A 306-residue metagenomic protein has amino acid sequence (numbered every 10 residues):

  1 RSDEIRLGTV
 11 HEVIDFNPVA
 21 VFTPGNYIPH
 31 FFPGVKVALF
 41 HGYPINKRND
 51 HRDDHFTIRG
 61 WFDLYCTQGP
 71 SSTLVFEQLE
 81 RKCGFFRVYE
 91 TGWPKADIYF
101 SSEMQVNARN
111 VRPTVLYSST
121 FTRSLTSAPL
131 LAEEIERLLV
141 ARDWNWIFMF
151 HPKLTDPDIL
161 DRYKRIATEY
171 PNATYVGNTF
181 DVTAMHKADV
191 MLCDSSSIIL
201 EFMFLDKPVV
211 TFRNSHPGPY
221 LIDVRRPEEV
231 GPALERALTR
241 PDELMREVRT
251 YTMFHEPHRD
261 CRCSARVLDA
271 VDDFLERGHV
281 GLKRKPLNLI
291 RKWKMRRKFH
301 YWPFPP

Functional and structural regions predicted by a protein language model:
R1-S101: Active-site and donor-binding regions of nucleotide-sugar-utilizing enzymes
E4-V10, A173-N178, L221-R236: Short acidic-hydrophobic, aromatic-tinged amphipathic segments that line or gate anion-handling sites
G8-I14, D156-M203: Donor nucleotide-activated moiety binding/catalytic core segment of transferases that use nucleotide-activated donors
F22, V37-A38, L64-C66, Y89-T91 (+5 more regions): Hydrophobic/aromatic beta-strand patches that form the interior of the parallel beta-sheet core in alpha/beta enzyme
N26-F40, N178-L221: A donor-sugar binding/catalytic signature common to diverse glycosyltransferases and related nucleotide-sugar
R59, G84-F85, R165, S197-R259: Catalytic binding pocket for nucleotide-activated donors in carbohydrate/polymer assembly enzymes
Y89, P94-K164, R259-A265: Conserved catalytic-core segment of nucleotide-activated headgroup transferases in glycan assembly
L238-P306: C-terminal amphipathic helix plus adjacent low-complexity, charged tail appended to glycosyltransferase catalytic
